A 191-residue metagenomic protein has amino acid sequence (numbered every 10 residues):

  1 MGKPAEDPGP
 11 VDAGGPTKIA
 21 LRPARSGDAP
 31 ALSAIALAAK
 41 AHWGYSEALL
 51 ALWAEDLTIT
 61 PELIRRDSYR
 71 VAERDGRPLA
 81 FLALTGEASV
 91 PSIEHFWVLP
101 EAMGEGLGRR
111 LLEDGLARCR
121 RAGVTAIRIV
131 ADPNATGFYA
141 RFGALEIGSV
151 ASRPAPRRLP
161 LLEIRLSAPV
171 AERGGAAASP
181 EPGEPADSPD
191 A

Functional and structural regions predicted by a protein language model:
A20-A34: A short beta-loop-alpha structural element at the N-terminal edge of CoA-dependent acyl/N-acetyltransferase catalytic
A34-I59: Conserved GNAT-fold acetyl-CoA-binding loop/helix
V71, R77-T85, S92-W97: Conserved beta-strand in the GNAT
A102, G106-D114: Conserved acetyl-CoA pyrophosphate-binding loop and the N-cap/start of the following alpha-helix in GNAT-like
C119-D132: Conserved GNAT acetyl-CoA-binding A-motif
V130-N134, F142, G148, S152-A191: C-terminal "cap" of GNAT-fold acetyltransferases
Y139: Conserved active-site tyrosine of GNAT-family acetyltransferases
